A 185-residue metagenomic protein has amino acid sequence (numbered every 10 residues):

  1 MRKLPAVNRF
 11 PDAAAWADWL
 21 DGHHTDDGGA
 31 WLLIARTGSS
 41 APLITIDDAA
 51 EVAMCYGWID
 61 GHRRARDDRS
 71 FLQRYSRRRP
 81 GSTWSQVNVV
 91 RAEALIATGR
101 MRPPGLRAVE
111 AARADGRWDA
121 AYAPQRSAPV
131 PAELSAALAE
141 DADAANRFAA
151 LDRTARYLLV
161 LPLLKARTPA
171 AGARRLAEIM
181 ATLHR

Functional and structural regions predicted by a protein language model:
M1-R185: Charge-dense, helix-prone N-terminal extensions
